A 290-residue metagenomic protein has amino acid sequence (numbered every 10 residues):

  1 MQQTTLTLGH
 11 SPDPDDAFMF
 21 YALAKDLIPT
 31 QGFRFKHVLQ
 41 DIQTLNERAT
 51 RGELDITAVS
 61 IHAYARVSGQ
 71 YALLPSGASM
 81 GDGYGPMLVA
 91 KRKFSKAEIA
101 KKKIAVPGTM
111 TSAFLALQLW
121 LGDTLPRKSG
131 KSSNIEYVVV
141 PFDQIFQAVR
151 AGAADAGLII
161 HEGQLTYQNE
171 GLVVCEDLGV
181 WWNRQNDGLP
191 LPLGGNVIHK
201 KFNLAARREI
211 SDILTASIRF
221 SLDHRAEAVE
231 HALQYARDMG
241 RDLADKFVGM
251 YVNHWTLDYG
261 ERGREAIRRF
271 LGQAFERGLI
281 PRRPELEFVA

Functional and structural regions predicted by a protein language model:
T5-K25, G85-D155, E162, E265-R268: Bilobed "Venus flytrap"/periplasmic-binding protein-like clamshell domains and structurally analogous long
L6-T7, Q70-A78, K103-I104: A structural signal for short loop-to-beta-strand junctions that line the ligand-binding cleft of periplasmic/secreted
D15-M19, I28-S60: Extracytoplasmic small-molecule ligand-binding "clamshell" domains of the periplasmic binding protein/Venus flytrap
D41-Q43, G52-A65, P141-F142, I159-Q164: Beta->alpha turn/N-cap motifs
L73-K96, N183-K201: Hydrophobic/proline-rich hinge and linker segments of small-molecule sensing/allosteric domains, predominantly
D143-Q234: Pocket-lining segment of extracytoplasmic ligand-binding domains
N203-Q273: Secondary-structure end/capping motifs
Q273-A290: Conserved C-terminal helix/tail region of periplasmic/extracytoplasmic solute-binding proteins
